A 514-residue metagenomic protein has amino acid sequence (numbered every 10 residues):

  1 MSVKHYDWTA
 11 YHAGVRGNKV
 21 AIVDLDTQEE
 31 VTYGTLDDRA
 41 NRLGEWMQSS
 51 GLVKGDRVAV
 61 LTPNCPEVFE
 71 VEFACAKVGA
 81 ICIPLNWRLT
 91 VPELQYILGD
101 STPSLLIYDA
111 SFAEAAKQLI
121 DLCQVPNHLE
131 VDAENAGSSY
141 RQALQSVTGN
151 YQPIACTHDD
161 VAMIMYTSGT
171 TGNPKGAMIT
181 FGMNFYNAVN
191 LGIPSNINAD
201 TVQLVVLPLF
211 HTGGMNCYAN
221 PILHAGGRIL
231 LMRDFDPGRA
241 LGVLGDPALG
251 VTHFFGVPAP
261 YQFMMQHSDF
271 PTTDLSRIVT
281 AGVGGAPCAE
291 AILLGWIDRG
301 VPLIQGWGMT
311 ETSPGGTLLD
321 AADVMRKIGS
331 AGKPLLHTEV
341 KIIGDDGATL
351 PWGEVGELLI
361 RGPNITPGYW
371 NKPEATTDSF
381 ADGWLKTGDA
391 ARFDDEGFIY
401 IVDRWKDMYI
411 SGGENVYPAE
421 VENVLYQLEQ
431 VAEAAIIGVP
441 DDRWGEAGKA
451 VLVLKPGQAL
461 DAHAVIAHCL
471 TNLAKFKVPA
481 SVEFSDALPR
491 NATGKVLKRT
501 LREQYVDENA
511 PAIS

Functional and structural regions predicted by a protein language model:
N18, N135, V147-Y166, N173 (+1 more regions): Conserved pre-ATP/AMP-binding loop-to-beta segment of ANL
A21-C65, F69-F73, T90-Q95: Conserved AMP-binding/adenylate-forming core of the ANL superfamily
E30-G34, A162-Y186: Conserved AMP-binding A3 loop
L89, L106-Y108, G362, P367-G368 (+5 more regions): AMP-binding/adenylate-forming catalytic core of the ANL superfamily
A113-H158, S268: ANL superfamily adenylate-forming
F185-V202, F210-T252, Q262-F263, H267: Conserved AMP-binding/adenylation subdomain of ANL enzymes
V251-G256, M265-R326, E339: Gly/Ser/Thr-rich phosphate-binding loop
T317, K333-H337, A348-S379, E414-V416: Conserved ATP/PPi-binding loop(s) of AMP-dependent carboxylate-activating enzymes
